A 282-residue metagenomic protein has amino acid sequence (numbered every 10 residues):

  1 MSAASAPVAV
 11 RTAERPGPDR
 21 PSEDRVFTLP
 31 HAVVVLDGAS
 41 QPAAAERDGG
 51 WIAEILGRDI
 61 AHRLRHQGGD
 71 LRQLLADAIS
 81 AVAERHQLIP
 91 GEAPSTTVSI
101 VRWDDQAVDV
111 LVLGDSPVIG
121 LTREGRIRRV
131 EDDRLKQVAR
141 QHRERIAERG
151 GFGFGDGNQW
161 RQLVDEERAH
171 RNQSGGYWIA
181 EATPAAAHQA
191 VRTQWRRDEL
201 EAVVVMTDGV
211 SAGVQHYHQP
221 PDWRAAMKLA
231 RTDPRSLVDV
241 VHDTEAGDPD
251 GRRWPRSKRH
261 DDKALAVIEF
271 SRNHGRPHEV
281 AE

Functional and structural regions predicted by a protein language model:
M1-E282: PP2C/PPM-type serine/threonine phosphatase catalytic domain
